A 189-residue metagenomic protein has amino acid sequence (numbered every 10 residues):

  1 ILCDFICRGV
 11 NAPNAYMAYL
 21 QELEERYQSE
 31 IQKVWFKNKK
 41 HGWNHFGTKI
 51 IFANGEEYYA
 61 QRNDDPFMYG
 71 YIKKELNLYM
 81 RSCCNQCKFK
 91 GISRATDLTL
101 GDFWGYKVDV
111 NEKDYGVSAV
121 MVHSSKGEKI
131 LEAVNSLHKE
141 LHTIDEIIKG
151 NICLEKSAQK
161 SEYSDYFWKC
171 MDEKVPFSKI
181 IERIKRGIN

Functional and structural regions predicted by a protein language model:
L2-E22, D145-K160: Short, flexible loop segments at boundaries between secondary-structure elements
E22-S29: Basic phosphate/pyrophosphate-binding loop/patch that engages nucleotide-derived ligands
S29-N189: Long, compositionally biased charged/polar accessory segments in the mid-to-C-terminal portions of proteins
